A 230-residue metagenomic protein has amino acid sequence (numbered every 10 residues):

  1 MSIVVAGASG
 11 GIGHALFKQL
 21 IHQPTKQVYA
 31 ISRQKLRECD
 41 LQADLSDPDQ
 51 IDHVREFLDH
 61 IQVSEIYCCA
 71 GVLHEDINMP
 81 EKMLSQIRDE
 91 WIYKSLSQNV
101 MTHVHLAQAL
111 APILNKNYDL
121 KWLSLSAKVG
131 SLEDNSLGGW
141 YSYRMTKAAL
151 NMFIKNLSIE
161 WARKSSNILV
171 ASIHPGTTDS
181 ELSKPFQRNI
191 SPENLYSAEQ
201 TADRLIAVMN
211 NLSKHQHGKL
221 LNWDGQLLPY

Functional and structural regions predicted by a protein language model:
A6-H22: N-terminal Rossmann NAD(P)H-binding glycine-rich loop of SDR-like oxidoreductase domains
R33-Q50: Rossmann-fold cofactor-recognition segment
Y67, L123, V170-I173, S183: Hydrophobic structural elements of the Rossmann-like NAD(P)H-binding subdomain that define the short-chain
V72-D76, P80-L96, N115-K164: Catalytic loop of short-chain dehydrogenase/reductase
E133, S165, H174-F186: Short beta-loop-alpha junction of Rossmann-like oxidoreductase domains
N151, W161-P175, Q216-L220: Conserved Rossmann-fold SDR core element
Q187-Y230: C-terminal helical subdomain
